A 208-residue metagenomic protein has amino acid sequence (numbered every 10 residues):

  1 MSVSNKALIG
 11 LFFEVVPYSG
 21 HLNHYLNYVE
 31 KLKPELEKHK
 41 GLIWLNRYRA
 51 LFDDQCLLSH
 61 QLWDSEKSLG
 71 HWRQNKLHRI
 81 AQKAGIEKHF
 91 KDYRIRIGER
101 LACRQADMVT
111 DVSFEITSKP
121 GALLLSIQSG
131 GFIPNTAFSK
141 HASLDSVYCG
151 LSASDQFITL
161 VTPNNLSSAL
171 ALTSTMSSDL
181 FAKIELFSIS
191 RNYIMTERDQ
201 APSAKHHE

Functional and structural regions predicted by a protein language model:
M1-C56, K67-R73, H89-E208: Short S/T/G/P-rich N-terminal loop/turn motif that feeds into the first structured element of a domain
